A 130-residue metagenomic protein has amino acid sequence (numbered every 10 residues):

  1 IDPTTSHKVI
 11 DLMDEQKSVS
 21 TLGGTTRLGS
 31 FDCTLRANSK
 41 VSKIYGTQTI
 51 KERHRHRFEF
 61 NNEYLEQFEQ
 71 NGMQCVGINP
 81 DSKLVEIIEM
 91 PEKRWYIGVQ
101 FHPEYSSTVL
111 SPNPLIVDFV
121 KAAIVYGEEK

Functional and structural regions predicted by a protein language model:
I1-K130: Amide-donor transfer/coupling interface in amidating biosynthetic enzymes
